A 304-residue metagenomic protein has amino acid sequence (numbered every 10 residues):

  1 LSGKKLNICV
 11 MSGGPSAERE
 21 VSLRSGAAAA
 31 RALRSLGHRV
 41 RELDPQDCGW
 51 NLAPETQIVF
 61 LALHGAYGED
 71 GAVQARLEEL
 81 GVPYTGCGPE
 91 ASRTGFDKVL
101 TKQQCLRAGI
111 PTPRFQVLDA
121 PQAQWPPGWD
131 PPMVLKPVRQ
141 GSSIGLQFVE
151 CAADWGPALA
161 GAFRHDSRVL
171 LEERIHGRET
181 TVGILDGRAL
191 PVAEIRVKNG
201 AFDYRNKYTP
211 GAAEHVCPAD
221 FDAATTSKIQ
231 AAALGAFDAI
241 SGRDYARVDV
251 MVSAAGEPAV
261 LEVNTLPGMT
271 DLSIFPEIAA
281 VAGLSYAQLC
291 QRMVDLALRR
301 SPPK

Functional and structural regions predicted by a protein language model:
L1-L100, Q104-R107, D119-P126, R292 (+1 more regions): ATP-binding N-terminal substructure of ATP-dependent carboxylate-amine bond-forming enzymes
L6, D222-K304: ATP-dependent carboxylate activation and anion-phosphoryl transfer catalytic cores that bind Mg-ATP to form
V40, P83-Y84, T112, M133 (+1 more regions): Hydrophobic beta-strand scaffold residues
T85, P113, V134, L170-E172 (+1 more regions): Structural detector of well-ordered beta-strand residues that form the stable sheet scaffold of enzyme domains
Q103-T112, D154, G161-R164: Basic phosphate/pyrophosphate-binding loop/patch that engages nucleotide-derived ligands
C105-L106, W129-I144, D166-T180: ATP-grasp fold ATP-binding core
E150-A231, V252-A259: Phosphate-binding site of ATP-dependent enzymes
